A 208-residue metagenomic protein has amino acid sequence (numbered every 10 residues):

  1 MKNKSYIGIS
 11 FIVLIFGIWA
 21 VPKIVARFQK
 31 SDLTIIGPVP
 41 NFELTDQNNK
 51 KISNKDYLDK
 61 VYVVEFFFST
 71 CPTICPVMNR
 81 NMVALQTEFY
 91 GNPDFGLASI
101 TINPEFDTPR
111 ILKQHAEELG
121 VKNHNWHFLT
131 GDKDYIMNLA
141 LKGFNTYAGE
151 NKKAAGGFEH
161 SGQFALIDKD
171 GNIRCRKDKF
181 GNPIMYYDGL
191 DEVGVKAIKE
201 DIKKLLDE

Functional and structural regions predicted by a protein language model:
M1-T45, E208: N-terminal targeting signals for export/organelle localization
V39-P40, Y62, S161-G162: Short loop/turn microsegments at loop-to-beta-strand junctions
N54-M82, L97-A98: Short active-site neighborhood of thiol/selenol oxidoreductases, capturing the structured segment around
T87-G91, E117-H124, L141-N145, N172 (+2 more regions): Sec-exported extracytoplasmic/periplasmic mature domains
D94-D107, H124-I136: Thiol-based oxidoreductase modules, predominantly thioredoxin-like and allied folds used for disulfide exchange
K113-S161: Short, internal strand/loop/helix patches that form the active-site neighborhood or redox-interaction surface
K152-E208: Thiol-/selenol-based redox modules, centered on thioredoxin-like and closely related oxidoreductase domains
